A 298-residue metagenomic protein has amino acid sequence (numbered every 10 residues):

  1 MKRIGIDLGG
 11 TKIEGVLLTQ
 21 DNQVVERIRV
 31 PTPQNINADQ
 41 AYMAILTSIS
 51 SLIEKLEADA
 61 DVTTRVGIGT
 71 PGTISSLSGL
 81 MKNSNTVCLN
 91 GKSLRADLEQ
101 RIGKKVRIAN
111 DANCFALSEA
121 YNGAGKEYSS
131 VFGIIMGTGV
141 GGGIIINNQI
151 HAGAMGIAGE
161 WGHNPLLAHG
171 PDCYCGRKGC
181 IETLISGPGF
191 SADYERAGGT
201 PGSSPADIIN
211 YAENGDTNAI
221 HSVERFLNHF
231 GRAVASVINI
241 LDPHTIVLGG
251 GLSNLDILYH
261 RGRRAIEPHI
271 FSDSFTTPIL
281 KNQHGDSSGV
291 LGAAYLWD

Functional and structural regions predicted by a protein language model:
M1-R65, S75-S78, A96-V106, Y121-Y128 (+1 more regions): ATP-binding/phosphotransfer module of carbohydrate and carboxylate kinases, centering on a glycine-rich
D7, G67-P71, A109, G133-G139 (+1 more regions): Short beta-strand segments
P31-Q34, L89, A158-E160: A short acidic/small-residue loop/turn micro-motif
R65-N85, L89-S93: Gly/Ser/Thr-rich active-site cleft segment
T86-G91, R107-N113, G133-M136, L280-S287: Active-site nucleophile and cofactor-binding loops and adjacent substrate-binding regions of central metabolic enzymes
A109-G123: Conserved PLP phosphate-binding loop immediately N-terminal to the Schiff-base lysine helix in PLP-dependent enzymes
K126-L184: Glycine-rich phosphate-binding loop of actin/hexokinase-like ATP-binding domains
